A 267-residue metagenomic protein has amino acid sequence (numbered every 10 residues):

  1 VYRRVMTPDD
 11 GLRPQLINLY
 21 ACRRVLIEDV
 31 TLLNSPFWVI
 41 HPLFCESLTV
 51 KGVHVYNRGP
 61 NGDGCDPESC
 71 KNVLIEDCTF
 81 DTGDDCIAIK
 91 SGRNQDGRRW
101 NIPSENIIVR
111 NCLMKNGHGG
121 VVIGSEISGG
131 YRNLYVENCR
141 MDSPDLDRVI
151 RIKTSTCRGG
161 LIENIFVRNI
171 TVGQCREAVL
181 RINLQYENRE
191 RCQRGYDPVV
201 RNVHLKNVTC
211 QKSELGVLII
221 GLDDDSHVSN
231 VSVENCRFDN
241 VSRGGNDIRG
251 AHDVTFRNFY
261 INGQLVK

Functional and structural regions predicted by a protein language model:
V1-K267: Extracellular/periplasmic carbohydrate-active domains that bind, remodel, or depolymerize complex polysaccharides
